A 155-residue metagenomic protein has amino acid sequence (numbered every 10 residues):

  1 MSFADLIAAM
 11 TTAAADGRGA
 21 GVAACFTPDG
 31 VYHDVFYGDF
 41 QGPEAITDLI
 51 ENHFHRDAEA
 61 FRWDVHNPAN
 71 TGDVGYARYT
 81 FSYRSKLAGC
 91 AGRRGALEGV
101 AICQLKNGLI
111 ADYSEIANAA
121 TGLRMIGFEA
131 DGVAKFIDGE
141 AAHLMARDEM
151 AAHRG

Functional and structural regions predicted by a protein language model:
M1-P28: Short acidic-aromatic low-complexity motifs
S2, E51-G155: A beta-strand edge to alpha-helix "cap/lid" segment located at domain peripheries
L6, A14, F40-P43, A101 (+2 more regions): Bulky hydrophobic/aromatic packing residues
A8-A14, Q41-E51, A151-R154: Short N-terminal helix-initiation segments at or just after the protein's N-terminus
R18-G19, H33, C103, L109: Preference for short coil/turn "hinge" residues that link or interrupt alpha-helices
G19-D73: A solvent-exposed, acidic/Ser-Thr-rich amphipathic alpha-helical stretch
